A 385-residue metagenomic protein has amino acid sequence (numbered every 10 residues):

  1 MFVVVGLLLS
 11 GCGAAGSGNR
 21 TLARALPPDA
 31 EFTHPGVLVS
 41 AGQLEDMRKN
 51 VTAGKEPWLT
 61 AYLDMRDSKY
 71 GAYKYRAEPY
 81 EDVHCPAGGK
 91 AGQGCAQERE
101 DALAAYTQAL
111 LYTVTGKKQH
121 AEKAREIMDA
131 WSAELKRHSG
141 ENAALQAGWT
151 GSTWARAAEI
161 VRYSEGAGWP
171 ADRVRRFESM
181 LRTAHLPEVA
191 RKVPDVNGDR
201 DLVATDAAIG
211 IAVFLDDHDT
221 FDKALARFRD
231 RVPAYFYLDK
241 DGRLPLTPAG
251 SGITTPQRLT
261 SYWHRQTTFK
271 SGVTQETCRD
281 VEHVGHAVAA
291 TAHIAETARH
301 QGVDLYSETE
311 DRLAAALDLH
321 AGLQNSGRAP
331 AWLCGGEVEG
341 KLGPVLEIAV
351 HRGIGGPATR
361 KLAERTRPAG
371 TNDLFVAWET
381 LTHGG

Functional and structural regions predicted by a protein language model:
M1-S17: Secretory targeting and sorting signals
G6, S17-V196, L202, D206 (+4 more regions): Extracellular glycan-targeting catalytic surfaces
T113-G116, A212-D216: Hydrophobic/aromatic side-chain positions at a characteristic register within alpha-helices of tetratricopeptide repeats
N197-R200, D280-H283: Histidine-centered active-site/metal-ligand motif
A207-I211: Amphipathic alpha-helical interface segments
D219, K223, V281-A292, E296-H300: Active-site-proximal binding-pocket segments
D219-A226, L238-T247, G302-T309: Short acidic alpha-helical/loop segments enriched in Asp/Glu that coordinate divalent cations
F236-T277: Flexible internal linker/loop segments at domain or repeat junctions
